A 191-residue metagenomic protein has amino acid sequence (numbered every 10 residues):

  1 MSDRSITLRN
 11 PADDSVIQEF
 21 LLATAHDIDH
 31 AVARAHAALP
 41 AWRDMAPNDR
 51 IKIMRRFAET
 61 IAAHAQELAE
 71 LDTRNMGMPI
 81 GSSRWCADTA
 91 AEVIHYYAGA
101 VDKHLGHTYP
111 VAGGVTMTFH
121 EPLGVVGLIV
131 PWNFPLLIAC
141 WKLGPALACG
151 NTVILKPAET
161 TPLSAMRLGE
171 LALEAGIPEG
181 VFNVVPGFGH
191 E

Functional and structural regions predicted by a protein language model:
M1-G114: N-terminal Rossmann-like NAD(P)+-binding subdomain of aldehyde/semialdehyde dehydrogenases
G106-E191: Rossmann-like NAD(P) dinucleotide-binding subdomain of oxidoreductase/dehydrogenase enzymes
